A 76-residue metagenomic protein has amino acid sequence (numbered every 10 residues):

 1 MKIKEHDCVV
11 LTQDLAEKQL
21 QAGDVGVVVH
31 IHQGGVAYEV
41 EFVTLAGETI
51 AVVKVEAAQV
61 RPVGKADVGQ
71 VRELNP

Functional and structural regions predicted by a protein language model:
I3-A66, V71: Basic/aromatic-rich interaction segments and small domains that mediate binding to polyanionic partners
N75-P76: Extended, low-polarity transmembrane helix blocks
